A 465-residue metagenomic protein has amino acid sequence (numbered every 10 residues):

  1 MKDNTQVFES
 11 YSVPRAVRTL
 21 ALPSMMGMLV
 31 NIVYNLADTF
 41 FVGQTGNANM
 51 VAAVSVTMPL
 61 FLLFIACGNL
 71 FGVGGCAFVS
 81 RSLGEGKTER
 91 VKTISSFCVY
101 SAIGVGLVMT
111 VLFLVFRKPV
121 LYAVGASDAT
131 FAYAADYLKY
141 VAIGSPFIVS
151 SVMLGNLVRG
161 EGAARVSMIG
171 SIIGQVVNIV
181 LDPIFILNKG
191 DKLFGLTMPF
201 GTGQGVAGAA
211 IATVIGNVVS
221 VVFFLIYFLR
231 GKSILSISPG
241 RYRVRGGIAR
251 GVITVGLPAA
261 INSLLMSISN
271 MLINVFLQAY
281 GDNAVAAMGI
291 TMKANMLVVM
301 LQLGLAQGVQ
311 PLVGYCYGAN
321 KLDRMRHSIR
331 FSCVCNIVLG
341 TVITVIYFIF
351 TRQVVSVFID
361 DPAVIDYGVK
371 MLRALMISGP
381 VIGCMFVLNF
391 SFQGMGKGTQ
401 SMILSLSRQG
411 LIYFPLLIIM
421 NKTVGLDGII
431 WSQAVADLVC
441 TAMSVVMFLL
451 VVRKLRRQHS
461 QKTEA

Functional and structural regions predicted by a protein language model:
M1-A21, V79-P146, L193-L257, V313-S378 (+1 more regions): Short alpha-helical transmembrane segments in multi-pass integral membrane proteins
T19-D38, Y140, G174, G216-S220 (+3 more regions): Transmembrane helical elements of multi-pass membrane transporters/channels
M25, L29, V33, A37 (+20 more regions): Generic alpha-helical transmembrane segments of integral inner-membrane proteins, especially permease/transport modules
M26, D38-V42, V54, V79 (+22 more regions): Hydrophobic/aromatic residues within transmembrane alpha-helices of membrane transport systems, especially the TMDs
L29, V33-V51, L121-D128, I184-K189 (+5 more regions): Helix-terminus/linker motif at the lipid-water interface of multi-pass membrane proteins
V42-L62, D128-D136, V206-A207, I248-V255 (+5 more regions): Interfacial/gating helices of multi-pass transporter permease domains
V51-V111, I148-S167, A287-T351, I382-L404: Small-residue-rich hydrophobic transmembrane alpha-helices
V141-R159, S167-Q175, A209-V222, A306 (+3 more regions): Short runs within selected transmembrane alpha-helices of multi-pass transporters and secretion channels
